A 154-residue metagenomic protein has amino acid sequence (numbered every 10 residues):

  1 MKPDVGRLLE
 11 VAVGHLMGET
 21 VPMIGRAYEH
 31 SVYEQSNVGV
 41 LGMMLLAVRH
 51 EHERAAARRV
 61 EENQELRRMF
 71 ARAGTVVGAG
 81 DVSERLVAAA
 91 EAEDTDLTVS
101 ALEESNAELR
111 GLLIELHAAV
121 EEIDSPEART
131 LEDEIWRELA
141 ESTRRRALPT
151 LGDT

Functional and structural regions predicted by a protein language model:
M1-V13: Disorder-to-helix initiation segments
E10-Q64: N-terminal interaction modules that seed assembly of large macromolecular complexes
E10-V11, H30, E34, N63-T154: C-terminal amphipathic alpha-helical interaction region
